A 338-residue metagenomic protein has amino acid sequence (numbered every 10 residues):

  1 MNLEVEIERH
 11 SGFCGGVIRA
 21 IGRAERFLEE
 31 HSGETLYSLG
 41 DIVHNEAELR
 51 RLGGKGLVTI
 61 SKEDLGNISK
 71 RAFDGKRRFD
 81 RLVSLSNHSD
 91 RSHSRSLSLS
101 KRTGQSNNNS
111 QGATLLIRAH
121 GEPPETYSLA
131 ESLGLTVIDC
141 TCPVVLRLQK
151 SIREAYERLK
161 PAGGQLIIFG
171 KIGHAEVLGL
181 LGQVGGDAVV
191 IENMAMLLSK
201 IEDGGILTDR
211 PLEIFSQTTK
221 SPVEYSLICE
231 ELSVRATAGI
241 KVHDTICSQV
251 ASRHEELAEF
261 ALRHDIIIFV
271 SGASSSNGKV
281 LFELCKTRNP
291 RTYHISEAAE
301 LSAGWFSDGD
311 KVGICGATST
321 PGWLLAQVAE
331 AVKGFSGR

Functional and structural regions predicted by a protein language model:
M1-R81, L99, N107-R338: The feature marks the mature, well-folded catalytic cores of soluble enzymes
V83-N87, H93, S98-S106: Short Gly/Ser/Thr- and charged-rich N-terminal loops/segments that act as flexible capping/hinge elements
